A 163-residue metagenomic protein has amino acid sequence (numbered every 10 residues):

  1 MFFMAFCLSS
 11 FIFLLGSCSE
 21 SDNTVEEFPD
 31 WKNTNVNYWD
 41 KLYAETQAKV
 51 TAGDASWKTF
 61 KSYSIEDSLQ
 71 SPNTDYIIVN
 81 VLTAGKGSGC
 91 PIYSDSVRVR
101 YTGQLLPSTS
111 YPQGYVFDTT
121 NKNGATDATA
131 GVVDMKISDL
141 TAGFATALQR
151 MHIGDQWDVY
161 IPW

Functional and structural regions predicted by a protein language model:
M1-C7: Bacterial N-terminal signal peptides that target proteins for export
F13-S17: C-terminal motif of bacterial Sec signal peptides marking the signal peptidase cleavage site
C18-W163: Cross-family detector of peptidyl-prolyl cis-trans isomerase
